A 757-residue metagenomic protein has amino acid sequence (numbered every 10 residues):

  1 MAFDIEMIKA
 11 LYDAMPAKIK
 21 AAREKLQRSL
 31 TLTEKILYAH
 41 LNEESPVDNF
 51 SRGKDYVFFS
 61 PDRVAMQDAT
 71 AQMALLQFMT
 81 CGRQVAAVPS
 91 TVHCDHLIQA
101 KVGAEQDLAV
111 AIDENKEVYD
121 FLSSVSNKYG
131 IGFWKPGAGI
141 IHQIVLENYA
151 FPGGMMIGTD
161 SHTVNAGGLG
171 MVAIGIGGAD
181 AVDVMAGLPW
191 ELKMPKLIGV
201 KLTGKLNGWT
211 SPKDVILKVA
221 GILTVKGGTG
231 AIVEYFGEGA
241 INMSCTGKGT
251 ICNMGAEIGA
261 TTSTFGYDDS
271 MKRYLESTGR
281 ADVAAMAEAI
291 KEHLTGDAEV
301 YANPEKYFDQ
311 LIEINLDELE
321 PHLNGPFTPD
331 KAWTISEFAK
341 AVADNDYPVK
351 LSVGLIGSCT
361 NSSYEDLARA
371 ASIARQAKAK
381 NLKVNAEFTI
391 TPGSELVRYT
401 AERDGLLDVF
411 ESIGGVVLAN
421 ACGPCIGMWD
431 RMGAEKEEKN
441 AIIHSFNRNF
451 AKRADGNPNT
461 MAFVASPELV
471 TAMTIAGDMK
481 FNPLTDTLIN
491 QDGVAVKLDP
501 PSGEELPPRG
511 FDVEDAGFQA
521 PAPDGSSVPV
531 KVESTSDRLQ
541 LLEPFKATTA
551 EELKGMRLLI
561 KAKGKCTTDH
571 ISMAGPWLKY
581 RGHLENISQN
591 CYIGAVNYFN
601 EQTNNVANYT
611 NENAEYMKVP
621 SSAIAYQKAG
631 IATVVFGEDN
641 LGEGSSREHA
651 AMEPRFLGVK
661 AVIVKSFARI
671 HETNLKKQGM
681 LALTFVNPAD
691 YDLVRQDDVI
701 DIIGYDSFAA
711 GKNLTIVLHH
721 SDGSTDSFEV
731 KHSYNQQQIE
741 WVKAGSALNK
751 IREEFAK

Functional and structural regions predicted by a protein language model:
F3-D4, D68, F151-A285, N381-L382 (+5 more regions): Mobile "lid/hinge" segments at catalytic clefts and subdomain interfaces of large enzymes
I8, M15, I19-K196, R581-V635 (+1 more regions): Long, structured ligand/cofactor-binding scaffold of large enzymes
P46, S51-S60, A74, A240-A332 (+2 more regions): Terminal amphipathic helices with adjacent charged low-complexity linkers/tails
P46-V47, E147-F151, M243-G249, E276-D282 (+6 more regions): Short glycine/threonine-rich loop-to-helix capping motif typified by GTGT followed within a few residues by an Asp-Pro
L76-R83, K306-A401, G405, D524-I663: Non-catalytic terminal/interface segments that mediate subunit docking, oligomerization, and allosteric communication
A379-W429, E435, S645, A651 (+3 more regions): Extended C-terminal subregions enriched in glycine
L488-P508, H671-W741, L748-I751, A756: Acidic, glycine-rich flexible loop/linker segments
